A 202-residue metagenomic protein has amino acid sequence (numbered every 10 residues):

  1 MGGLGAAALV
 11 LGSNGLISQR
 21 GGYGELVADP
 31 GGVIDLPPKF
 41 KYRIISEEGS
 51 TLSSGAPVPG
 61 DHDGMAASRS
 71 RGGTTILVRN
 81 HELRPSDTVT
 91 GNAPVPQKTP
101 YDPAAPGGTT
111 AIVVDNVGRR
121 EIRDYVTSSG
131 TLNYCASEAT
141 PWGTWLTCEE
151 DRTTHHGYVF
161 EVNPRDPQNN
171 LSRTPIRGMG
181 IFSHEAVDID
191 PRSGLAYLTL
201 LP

Functional and structural regions predicted by a protein language model:
M1-S18: N-terminal export signals
Q19-V33: N-terminal pre-domain segments of enzymes
D29-S50, G55-A56, V114-S128, F160-S183: Blade-edge beta-strand/turn elements of extracellular beta-propeller and related beta-sheet repeat scaffolds
I44-T88: N-terminal low-complexity or amphipathic/hydrophobic leaders
A56-S68, G130-W142, I181-G194: Beta-rich, blade/repeat-based domains predominating in secreted/periplasmic proteins but also intracellular
I76-V78, W145-L146, G194-T199: Conserved beta-propeller blade signature
L83-R173: Well-ordered mid-protein domain cores that form the structural environment of catalytic cofactors
V159-E161, E185-A186, D190-P202: Extended, regular secondary-structure scaffolds
